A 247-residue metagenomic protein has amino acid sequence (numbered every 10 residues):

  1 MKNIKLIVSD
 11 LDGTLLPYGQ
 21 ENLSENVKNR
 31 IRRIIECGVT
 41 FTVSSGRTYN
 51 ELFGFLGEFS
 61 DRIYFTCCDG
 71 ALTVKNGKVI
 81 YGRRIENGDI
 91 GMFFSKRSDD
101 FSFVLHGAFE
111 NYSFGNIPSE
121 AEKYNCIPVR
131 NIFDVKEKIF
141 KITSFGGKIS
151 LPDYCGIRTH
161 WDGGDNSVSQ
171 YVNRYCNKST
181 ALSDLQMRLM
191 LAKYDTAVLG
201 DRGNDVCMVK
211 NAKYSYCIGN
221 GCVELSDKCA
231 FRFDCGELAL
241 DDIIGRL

Functional and structural regions predicted by a protein language model:
N3-Q20, V209: Asp-based phosphoryl-transfer active-site loop
L11, R47, D201-R202: Active-site metal-binding loops of divalent metal-dependent hydrolases
N22-S119: Active-site phosphate-binding/coordination module
G38-T42, D61-I63, F140-I142, Y194-T196 (+2 more regions): Short active-site oxyanion
E51-G54, A181, C207-M208, E224 (+1 more regions): Phosphate- and divalent-cation-binding pockets in alpha/beta enzyme and binding domains that engage nucleotide-derived
F59-D61, D69, P152-C155, N211-A212 (+1 more regions): Short, structured coil segments at secondary-structure junctions
D99-N211, N220: Conserved acidic, metal-coordinating active-site core of Asp-based, Mg2+-dependent phosphoryl-transfer enzymes
M187, N211, S215-L247: Asp-based, Mg2+/Mn2+-dependent phosphohydrolase catalytic module
